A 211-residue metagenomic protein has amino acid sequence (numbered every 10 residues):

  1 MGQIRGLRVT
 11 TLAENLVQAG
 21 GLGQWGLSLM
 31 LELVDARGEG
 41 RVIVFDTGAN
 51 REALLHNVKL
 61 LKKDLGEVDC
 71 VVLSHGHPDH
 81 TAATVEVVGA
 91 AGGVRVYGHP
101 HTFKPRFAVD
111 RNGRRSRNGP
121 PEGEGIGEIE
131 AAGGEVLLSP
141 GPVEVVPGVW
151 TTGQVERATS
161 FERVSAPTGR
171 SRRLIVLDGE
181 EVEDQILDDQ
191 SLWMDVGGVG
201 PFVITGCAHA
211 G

Functional and structural regions predicted by a protein language model:
M1-E14, E144-T152: N-terminal amphipathic/basic leader segments beginning at the initiator methionine
R8-L61, Q185, D189-T205: Conserved beta-strand hairpin/beta-sheet module of binuclear metal-dependent hydrolase folds, prominently
T10, Y97, E135-P140, W150: General small-molecule cofactor/ligand-binding pocket signal
E52-G98, F103: Active-site metal-binding motif and surrounding structural segment of the metallo-beta-lactamase
H77-A82, R95-Y97, L177-G211: Cap/insert and terminal regions of metallo-dependent hydrolase folds
H101-A131: Active-site neighborhood of divalent metal-dependent phosphoester bond hydrolases
N112-G123, G141-G198: Active-site-proximal loop/helix segment associated with metal-binding centers of metalloenzymes
E128-E135, G197: A structural motif corresponding to the C-terminal end of an alpha-helix and its immediate exit/capping segment
